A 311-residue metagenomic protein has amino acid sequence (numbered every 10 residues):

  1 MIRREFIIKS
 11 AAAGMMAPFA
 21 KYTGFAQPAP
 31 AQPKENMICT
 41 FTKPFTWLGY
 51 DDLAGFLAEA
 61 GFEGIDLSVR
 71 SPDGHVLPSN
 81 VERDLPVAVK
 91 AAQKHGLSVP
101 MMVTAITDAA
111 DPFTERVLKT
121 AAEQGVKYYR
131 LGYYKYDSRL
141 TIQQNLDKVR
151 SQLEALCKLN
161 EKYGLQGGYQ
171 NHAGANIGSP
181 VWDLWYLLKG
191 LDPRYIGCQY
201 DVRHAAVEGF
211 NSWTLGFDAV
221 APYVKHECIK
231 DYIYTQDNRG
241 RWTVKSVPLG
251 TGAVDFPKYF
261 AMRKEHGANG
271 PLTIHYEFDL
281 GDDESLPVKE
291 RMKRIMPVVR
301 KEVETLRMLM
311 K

Functional and structural regions predicted by a protein language model:
R4-M37, L48-A58, P180-I196, Y200 (+1 more regions): Histidine-acidic metal/acid-base catalytic patches
S10-A20, Q32, D52-A54, S71 (+3 more regions): Active-site acidic/histidine proton-transfer and metal-coordination neighborhood in alpha/beta enzyme cores
N36-T42, I65-L67, V99-T104, Y129-L131 (+4 more regions): Hydrophobic faces of well-ordered beta-strands that scaffold small-molecule active sites in alpha/beta enzyme cores
F41-F45, R70-P72, T104-T107, Y134-Y136 (+4 more regions): Active-site beta-loop-alpha junctions enriched in small/polar residues
S68-V87: Glycine-rich, proline-tolerant flexible connector loops at the mouths of alpha/beta enzymes
S71-V76, D137-T141, E208, G281-S285: A short acidic, helix-capping loop that chelates divalent metal ions and anchors anionic groups
R83-K94, Q152-K162, G216, M262: Catalytic-core regions built around general acid/base machinery
